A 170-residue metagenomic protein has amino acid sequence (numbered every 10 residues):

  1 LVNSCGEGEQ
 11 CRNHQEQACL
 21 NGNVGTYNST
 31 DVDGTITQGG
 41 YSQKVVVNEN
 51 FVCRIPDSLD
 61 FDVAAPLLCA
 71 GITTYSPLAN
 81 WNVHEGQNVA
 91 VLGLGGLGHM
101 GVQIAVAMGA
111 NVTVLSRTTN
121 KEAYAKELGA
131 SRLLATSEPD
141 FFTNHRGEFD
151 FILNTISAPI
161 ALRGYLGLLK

Functional and structural regions predicted by a protein language model:
L1-V52: Glycine-rich phosphate/adenylate-binding loop and adjacent beta-alpha elements of nucleotide- or dinucleotide-binding
E7, H99, L162-R163: Glycine/Thr-rich phosphate-binding loops of Rossmann-like dinucleotide-binding domains
T35-Y41, D57-A79, L92-M100: A glycine-rich, Thr/Ser-enriched phosphate-binding loop motif common to dinucleotide/cofactor-binding enzymes
E49-N50, D57-S58, S137: Short loop segments at secondary-structure junctions
N82: Short, conserved beta-strand/beta-arch hydrophobic-aromatic motifs that form part of recognition grooves or interface
E85-L94, I104-G164: Adenosine-nucleotide cofactor-binding segment
L169-K170: Helix-to-beta-strand junctions that scaffold the AdoMet/dcAdoMet cofactor pocket in Class I SAM-dependent enzymes
